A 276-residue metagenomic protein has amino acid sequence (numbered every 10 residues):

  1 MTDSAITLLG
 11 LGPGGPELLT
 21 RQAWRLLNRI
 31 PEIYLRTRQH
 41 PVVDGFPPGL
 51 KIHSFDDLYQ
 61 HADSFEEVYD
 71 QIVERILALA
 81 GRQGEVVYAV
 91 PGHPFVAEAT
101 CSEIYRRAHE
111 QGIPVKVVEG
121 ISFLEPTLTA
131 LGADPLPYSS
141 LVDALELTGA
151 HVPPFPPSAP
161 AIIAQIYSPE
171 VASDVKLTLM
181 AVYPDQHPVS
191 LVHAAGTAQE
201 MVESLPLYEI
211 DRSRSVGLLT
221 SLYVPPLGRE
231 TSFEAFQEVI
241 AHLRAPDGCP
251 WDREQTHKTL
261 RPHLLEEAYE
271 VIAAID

Functional and structural regions predicted by a protein language model:
M1-E17, R21-V118: Class I S-adenosyl-L-methionine
T2-L9, E32, L77, G81 (+4 more regions): Beta-strand/loop-alpha-helix module characteristic of Rossmann-like adenine-cofactor folds
T20, T220, T256: Ser/Thr-centric signal marking residues that sit in or immediately flank functional binding/regulatory motifs
R21, E125-A130, T259-R261: Short hydrophobic alpha-helical segments that form membrane-spanning helices or hydrophobic packing faces of helical
A62-E66, A198-S204, L260-R261: Short, solvent-exposed polar/charged micro-motifs at secondary-structure junctions
G92, T256-H257: Conserved short loop/turn motifs at secondary-structure junctions
H257-D276: Alpha-helical phosphate/pyrophosphate-handling elements in metalloenzyme active cores
